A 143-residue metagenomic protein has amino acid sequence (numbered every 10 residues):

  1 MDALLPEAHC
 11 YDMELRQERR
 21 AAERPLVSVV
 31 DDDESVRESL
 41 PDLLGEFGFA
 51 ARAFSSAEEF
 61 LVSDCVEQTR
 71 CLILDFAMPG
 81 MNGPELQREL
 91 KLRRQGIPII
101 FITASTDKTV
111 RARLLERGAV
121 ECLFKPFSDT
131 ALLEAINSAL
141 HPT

Functional and structural regions predicted by a protein language model:
M1-S28, E34-P41, T130-T143: Non-catalytic signal-transmission and effector/linker regions of two-component phosphorelay proteins
A53-C71: Acidic, metal-coordinating helix/loop segments flanking the phosphotransfer/catalytic sites of two-component signaling
S55-S56, N82-L86: Acidic catalytic/metal-coordinating carboxylates
S63-E67, E89-I97, R117: Conserved phosphotransfer cores of two-component systems
M78: Receiver (REC) domain active-site loop signature in two-component systems and cognate sites in sensor histidine kinases
E85, T106-E121: Alpha4 helix (beta4-alpha4-beta5 surface) of REC/receiver domains from two-component response regulators
K125: A Lys-centered signature of the CheY-like receiver
